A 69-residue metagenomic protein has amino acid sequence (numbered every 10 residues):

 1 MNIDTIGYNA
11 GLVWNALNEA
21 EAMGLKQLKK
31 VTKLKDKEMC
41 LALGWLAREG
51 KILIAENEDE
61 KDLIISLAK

Functional and structural regions predicted by a protein language model:
I3-A10, G24, E56-K69: Short, cationic-aromatic polyanion-contact patches
A10-L17: Hydrophobic residues on short alpha-helical segments
A22-V31: Short acidic, hydrophobic short linear motifs in intrinsically disordered regions
L28, C40, N57-E58: Short loop/turn and capping residues at structural boundaries
L34-W45: Short amphipathic alpha-helical interaction segments
A47-N57: A short, conserved structural fragment
